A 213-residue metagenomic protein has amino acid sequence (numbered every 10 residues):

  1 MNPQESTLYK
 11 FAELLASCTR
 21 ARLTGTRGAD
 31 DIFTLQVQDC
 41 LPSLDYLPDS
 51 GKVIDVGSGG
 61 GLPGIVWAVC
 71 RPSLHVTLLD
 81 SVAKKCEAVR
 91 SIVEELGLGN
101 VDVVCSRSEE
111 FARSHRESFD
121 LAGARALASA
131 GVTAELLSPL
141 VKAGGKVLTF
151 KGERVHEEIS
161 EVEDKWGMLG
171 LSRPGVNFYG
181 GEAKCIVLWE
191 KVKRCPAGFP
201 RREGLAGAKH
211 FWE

Functional and structural regions predicted by a protein language model:
M1-S50, I54, K84-V101: Class I SAM-dependent transferase core
L8-F11, V37-C40, G64, I159 (+1 more regions): A general structural signal for well-ordered alpha-helical segments in protein cores
I54-V56, L121: Conserved beta-strand elements of the Class I
S58-G60, A126-L127: N-terminal glycine-rich "phosphate-gripper" loop used for MgATP/nucleotide binding and carboxylate activation
G60-S73: Conserved SAM-binding loop of SAM-dependent methyltransferases across substrates and taxa, primarily the Class I
L74-T77, S81-E213: S-adenosylmethionine
